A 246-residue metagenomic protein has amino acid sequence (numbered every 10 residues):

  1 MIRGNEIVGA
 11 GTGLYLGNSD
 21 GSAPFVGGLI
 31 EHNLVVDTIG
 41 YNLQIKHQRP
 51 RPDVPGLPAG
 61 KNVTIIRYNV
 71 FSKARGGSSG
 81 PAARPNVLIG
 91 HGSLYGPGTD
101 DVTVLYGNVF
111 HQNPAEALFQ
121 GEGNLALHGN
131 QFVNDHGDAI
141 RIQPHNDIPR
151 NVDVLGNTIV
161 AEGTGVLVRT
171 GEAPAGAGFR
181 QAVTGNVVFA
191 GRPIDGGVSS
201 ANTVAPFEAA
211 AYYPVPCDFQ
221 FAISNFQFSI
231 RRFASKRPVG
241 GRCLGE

Functional and structural regions predicted by a protein language model:
M1-G11, P24-Y41, D53-G77, P85-H91 (+5 more regions): Right-handed parallel beta-helix
L16, I45, I89, F119-Q120 (+3 more regions): Extracellular beta-strand solenoids
N18, V54-P58, T170: Short, solvent-exposed loop/turn segments at secondary-structure boundaries
A59, N151, L155, E162 (+1 more regions): Acidic, glycine- and Ser/Thr-rich low-complexity intrinsically disordered tracts in extracellular/secreted proteins
E116, R141-D147, R169-A175: Short, contiguous acidic/charged loop-to-helix segments that flank catalytic cores in large enzymes
G137-R141, E162, V166: Non-catalytic carbohydrate-binding regions of carbohydrate-active enzymes
